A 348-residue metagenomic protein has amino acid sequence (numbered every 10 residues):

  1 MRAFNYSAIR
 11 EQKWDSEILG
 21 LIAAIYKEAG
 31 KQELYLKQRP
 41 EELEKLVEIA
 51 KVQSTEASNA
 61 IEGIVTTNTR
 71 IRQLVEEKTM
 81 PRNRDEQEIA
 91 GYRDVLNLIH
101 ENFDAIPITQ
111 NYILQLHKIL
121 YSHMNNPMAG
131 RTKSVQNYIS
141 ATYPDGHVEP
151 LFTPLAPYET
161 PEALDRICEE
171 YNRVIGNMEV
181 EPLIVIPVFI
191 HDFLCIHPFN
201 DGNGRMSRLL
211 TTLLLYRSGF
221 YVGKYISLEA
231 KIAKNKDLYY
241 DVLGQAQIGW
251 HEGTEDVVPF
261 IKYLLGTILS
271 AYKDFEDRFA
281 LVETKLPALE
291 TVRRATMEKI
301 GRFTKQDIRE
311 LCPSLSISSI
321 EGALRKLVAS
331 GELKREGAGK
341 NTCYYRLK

Functional and structural regions predicted by a protein language model:
M1-K348: FIC/Doc superfamily catalytic core
